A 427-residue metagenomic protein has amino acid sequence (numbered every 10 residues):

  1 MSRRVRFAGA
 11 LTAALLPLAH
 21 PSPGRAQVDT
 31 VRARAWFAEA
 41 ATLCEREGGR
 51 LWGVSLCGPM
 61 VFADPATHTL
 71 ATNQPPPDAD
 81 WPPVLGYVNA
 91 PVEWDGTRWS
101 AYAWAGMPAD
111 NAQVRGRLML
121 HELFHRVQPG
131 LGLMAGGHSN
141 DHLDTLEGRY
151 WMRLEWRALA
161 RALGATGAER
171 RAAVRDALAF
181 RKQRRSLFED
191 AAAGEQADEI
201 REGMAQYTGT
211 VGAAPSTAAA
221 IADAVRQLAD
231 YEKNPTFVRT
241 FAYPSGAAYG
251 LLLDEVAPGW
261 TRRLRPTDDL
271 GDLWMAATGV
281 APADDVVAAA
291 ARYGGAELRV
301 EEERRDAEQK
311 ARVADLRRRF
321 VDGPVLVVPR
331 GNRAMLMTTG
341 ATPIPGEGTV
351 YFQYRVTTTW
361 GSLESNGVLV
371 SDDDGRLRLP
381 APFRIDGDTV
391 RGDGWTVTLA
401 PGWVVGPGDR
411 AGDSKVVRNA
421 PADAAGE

Functional and structural regions predicted by a protein language model:
A8-A19: Bacterial N-terminal signal peptides
P21-A26: Boundary at the C-terminal end of the N-terminal hydrophobic targeting segment
Q27-D80, W99, Q353-T359: N-terminal mature-domain "stem" immediately C-terminal to a signal peptide or N-terminal signal-anchor/transmembrane
A63-T69, G130-L187, A191, E195-I221: Post-HExxH zinc-binding segment in Zn-dependent metallohydrolases
A103-M119: Short pre-active-site segment immediately N-terminal to the catalytic Zn-binding motif
R117-G130: Active-site recognition of the HExxH zinc-binding catalytic motif
F188-A220, V225-V287: Active-site-proximal alpha-helical
R262-E427: Non-catalytic terminal regions of proteins
